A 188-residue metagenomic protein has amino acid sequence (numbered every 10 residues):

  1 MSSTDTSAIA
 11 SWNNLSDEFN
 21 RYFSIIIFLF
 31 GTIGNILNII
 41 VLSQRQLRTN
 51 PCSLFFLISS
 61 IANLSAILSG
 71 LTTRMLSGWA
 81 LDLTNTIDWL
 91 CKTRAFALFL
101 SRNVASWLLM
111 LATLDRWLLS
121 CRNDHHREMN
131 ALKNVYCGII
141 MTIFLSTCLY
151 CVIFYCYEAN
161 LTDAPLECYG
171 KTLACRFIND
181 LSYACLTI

Functional and structural regions predicted by a protein language model:
M1-I33, L181: Extracellular N-terminal segment of 7TM GPCRs
S2-S11, A80-S101, R127, K133-V135 (+1 more regions): Loop architecture of class A 7-transmembrane GPCRs
N14-I25, C52-L111: Extracellular TM2-ECL1-early TM3 structural module of rhodopsin-like
I27, S59-A62, V135-T142: Hydrophobic alpha-helical transmembrane segments of polytopic
F30-I33, L108-C121, I153-D163, I188: Class A (rhodopsin-like) GPCR signature focused on the TM5-ICL3 interface and adjacent 7TM helical core
N35, V41, I67-R74, S146-F154: Membrane-embedded alpha-helices of multi-pass membrane proteins, especially ion channels and transporters
L42, N63-L64, T93, D115 (+2 more regions): Generic structural signal for small/hydrophobic residues in well-ordered secondary structure, especially within
L100-G138: Class A GPCR helix-loop hinge within the 7TM core
